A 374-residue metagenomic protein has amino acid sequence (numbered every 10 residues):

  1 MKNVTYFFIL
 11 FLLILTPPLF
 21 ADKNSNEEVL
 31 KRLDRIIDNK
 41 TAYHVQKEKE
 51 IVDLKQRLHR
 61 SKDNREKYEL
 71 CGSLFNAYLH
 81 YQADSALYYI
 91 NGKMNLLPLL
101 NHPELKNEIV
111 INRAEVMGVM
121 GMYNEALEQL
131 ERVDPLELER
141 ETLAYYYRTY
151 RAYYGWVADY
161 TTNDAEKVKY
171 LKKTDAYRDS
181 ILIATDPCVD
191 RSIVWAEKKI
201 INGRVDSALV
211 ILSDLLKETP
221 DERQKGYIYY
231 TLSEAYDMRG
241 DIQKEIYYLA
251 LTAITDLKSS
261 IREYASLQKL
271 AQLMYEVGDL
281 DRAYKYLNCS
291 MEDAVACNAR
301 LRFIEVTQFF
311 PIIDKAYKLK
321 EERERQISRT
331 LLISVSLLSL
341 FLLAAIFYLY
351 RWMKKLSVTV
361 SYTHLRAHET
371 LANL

Functional and structural regions predicted by a protein language model:
M1, L371-L374: Generic N-terminal leader/processing signal
M1-I37, A86, Y150, S207 (+2 more regions): Bacterial Sec-dependent N-terminal signal peptides
I14-L15, G203, H364: Amphipathic alpha-helical interaction segments
F20-T307, P311-D314, K318: A "functional boundary" signal
T363-A372: Conserved small/polar residues in nucleotide/adenosyl-binding loops
